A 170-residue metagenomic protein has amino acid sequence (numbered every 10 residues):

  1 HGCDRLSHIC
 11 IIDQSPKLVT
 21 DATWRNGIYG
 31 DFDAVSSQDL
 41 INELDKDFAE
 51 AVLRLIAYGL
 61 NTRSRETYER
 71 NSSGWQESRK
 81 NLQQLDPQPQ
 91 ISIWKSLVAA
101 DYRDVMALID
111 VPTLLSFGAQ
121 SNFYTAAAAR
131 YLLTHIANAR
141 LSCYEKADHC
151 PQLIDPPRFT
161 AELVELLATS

Functional and structural regions predicted by a protein language model:
H1-K46: Flexible "cap/lid" loop of the alpha/beta hydrolase fold
H8-C10, L114, R140: A structural signal for isolated positions on well-ordered beta-strands in alpha/beta enzyme cores
P16-K17, D104, H149: Active-site micro-motifs of SAM-dependent methyltransferase domains
T20-G27, N42-A107: Conserved alpha/beta-hydrolase catalytic His-Asp/Glu region
T20-R25, A127-A128, I154-P156: Short aromatic-enriched loop/helix-cap "lid" or pocket-rim segments at secondary-structure transitions that line
L82-T134, C143: Conserved serine/cysteine hydrolase catalytic core
A139-S170: Catalytic active-site module of serine/aspartate enzymes centered on a nucleophile-bearing elbow/loop
